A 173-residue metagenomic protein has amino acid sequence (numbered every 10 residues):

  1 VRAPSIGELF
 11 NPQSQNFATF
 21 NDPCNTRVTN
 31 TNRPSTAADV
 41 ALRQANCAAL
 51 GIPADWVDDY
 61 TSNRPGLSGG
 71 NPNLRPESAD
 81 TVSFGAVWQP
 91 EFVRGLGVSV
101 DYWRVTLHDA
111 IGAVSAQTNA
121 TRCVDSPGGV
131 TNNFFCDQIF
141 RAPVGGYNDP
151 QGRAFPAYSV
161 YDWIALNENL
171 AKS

Functional and structural regions predicted by a protein language model:
V1, V87-Q89, D101-V105: Outer-membrane beta-barrel pore domains and translocons
A3-L96, W163-S173: Outer-membrane beta-barrel signature, preferentially recognizing the C-terminal barrel domain of Gram-negative
N63-R64, N71, R75, V98-S173: Outer membrane beta-barrel strand-and-loop segments of large Gram-negative receptors, especially TonB-dependent
